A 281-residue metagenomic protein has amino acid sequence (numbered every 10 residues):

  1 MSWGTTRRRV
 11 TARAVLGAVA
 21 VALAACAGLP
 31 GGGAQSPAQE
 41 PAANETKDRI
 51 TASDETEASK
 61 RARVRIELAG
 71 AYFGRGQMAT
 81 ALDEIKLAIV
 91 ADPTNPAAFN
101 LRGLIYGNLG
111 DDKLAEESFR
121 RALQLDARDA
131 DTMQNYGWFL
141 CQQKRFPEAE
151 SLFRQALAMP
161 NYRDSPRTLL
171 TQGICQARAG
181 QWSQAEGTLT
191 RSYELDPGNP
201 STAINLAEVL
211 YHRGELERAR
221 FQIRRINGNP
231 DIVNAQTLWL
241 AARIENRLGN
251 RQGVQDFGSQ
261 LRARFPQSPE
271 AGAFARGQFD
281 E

Functional and structural regions predicted by a protein language model:
A27-K86, V90, A275, E281: N-terminal leader/linker segments that initiate helical-solenoid repeat arrays
G33-S53, G228-E281: Terminal, low-structured helical/coil segments at or just beyond the last alpha-helical repeat
E57, A91, L125-D126, M159-N161 (+3 more regions): Structural marker of alpha-solenoid helical repeat scaffolds
E67, L101-L104, N135, T171 (+2 more regions): Canonical tetratricopeptide repeat
G74, N108-L109, Q142-Q143, M159 (+4 more regions): Register position in tetratricopeptide repeats
A98, T132, F139, P166-T168 (+3 more regions): TPR alpha-solenoid repeat register
